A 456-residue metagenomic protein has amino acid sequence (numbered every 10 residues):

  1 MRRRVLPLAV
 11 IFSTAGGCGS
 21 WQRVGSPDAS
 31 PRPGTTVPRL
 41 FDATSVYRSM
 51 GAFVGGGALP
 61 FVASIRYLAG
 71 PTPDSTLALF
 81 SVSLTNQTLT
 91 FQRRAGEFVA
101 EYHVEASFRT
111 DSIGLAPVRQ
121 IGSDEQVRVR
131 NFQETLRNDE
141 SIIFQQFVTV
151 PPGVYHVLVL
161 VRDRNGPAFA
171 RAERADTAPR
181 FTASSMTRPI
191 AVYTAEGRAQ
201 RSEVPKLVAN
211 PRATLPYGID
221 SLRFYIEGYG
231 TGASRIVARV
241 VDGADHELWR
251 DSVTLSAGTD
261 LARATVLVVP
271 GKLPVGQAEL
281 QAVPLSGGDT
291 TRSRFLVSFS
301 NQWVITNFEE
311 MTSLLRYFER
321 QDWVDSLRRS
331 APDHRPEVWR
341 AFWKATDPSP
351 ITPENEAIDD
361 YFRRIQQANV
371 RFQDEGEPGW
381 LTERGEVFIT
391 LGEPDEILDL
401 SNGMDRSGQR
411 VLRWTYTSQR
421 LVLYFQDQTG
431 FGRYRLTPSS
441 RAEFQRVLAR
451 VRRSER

Functional and structural regions predicted by a protein language model:
M1-R2: N-terminal secretory signal peptides that target proteins for export/translocation
V5-S13: Sec-dependent N-terminal signal peptides
G19-K272, D289-I305: Intrinsically disordered, low-complexity terminal regions enriched in Ser/Thr/Pro/Gly and charged residues
V161, A282-P284: Conserved structural position at the C-terminal beta-strand of extracellular beta-sandwich adhesion modules
Y229, L285-G287, T417-Q419: Short, flexible beta-strand-to-coil junctions
E247, T259, G271-L273, R294-R456: Residues within mature, well-folded domains
A278-L280: Polynucleotide-recognition surfaces of large bacterial nucleic-acid defense/processing enzymes
